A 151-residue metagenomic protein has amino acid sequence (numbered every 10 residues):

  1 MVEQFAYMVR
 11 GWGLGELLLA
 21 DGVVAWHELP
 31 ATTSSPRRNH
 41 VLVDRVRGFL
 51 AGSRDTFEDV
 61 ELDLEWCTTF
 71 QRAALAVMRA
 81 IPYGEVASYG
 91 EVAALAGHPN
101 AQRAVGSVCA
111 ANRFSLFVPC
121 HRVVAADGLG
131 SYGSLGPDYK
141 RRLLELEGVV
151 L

Functional and structural regions predicted by a protein language model:
M1-P99, V150-L151: Basic nucleic-acid-binding alpha-helical/helix-turn surface characteristic of O6-alkylguanine DNA
G11-G13, G22-V23, L129-L151: Positively charged, aromatic-accented nucleic-acid-binding surfaces
V60-L62, V105, L129-Y132: Short clusters of hydrophobic/aromatic residues that line enzyme substrate/ligand-binding pockets
A73-V77, A104, R142: Pre-recognition alpha-helix immediately N-terminal to the DNA-recognition helix within helix-turn-helix or winged-helix
M78, V92, C120-H121, L143: Residue-level signal for inorganic ion chemistry
P82, R113-P119: Short, proline-centered helix/strand-breaking motifs
N100-S115: Regulatory, non-catalytic segments
V118-S134: Charged low-complexity interaction tracts in eukaryotic proteins
